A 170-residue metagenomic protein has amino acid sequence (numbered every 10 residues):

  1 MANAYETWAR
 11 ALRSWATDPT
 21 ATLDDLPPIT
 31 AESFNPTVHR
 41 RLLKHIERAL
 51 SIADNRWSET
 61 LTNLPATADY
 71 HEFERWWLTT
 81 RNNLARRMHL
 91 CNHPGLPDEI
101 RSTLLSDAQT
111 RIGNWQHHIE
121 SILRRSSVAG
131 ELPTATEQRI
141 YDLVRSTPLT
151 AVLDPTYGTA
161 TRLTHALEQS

Functional and structural regions predicted by a protein language model:
M1-A2, L167-S170: Short intrinsically disordered terminal tails
A9, A16-D154: Long, low-complexity or tandemly repetitive, helically biased scaffold regions used for multimeric assembly/adhesion
Y157: Class I SAM-dependent methyltransferase "Motif I" SAM/SAH-binding loop
T161-A166: Conserved S-adenosyl-L-methionine
